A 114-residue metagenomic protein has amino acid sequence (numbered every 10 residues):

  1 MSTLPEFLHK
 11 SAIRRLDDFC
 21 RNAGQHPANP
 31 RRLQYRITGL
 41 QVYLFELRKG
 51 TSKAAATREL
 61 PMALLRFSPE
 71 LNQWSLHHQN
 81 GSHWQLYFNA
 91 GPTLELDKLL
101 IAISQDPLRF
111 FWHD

Functional and structural regions predicted by a protein language model:
M1-K53: Negatively charged, low-complexity tracts enriched in Asp/Glu with abundant Ser/Thr
F7, F19, F45, F67 (+2 more regions): Phenylalanine-focused residue identity feature
A12, P61, E95-L96: Amphipathic alpha-helical interface surfaces
F19-G24, A28, P61-Q73, F111-D114: Hydrophobic transmembrane alpha-helix bundles
Y43-H78: Short, conserved beta-strand/beta-arch hydrophobic-aromatic motifs that form part of recognition grooves or interface
N72-D114: Short, compact, well-ordered microdomains
